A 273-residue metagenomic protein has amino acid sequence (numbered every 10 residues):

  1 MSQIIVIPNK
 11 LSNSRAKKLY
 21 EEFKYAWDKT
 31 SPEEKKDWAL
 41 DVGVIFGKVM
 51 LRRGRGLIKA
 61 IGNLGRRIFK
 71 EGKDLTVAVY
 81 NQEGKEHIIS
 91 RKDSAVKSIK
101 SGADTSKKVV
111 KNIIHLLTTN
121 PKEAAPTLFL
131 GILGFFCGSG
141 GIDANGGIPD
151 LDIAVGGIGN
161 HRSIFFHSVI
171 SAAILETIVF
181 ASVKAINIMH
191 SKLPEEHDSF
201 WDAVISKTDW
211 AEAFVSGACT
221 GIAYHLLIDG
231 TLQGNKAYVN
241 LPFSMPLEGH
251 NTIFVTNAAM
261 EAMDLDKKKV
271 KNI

Functional and structural regions predicted by a protein language model:
M1-I273: N-terminal membrane-targeting hydrophobic helices
